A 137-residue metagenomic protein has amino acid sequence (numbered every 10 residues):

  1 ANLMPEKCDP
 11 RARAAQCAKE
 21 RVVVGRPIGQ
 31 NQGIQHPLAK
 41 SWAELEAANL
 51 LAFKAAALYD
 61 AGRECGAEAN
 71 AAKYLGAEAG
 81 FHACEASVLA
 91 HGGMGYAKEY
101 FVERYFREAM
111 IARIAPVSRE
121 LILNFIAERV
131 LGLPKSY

Functional and structural regions predicted by a protein language model:
A1-Y137: Alpha-helical interface subdomain recognition
